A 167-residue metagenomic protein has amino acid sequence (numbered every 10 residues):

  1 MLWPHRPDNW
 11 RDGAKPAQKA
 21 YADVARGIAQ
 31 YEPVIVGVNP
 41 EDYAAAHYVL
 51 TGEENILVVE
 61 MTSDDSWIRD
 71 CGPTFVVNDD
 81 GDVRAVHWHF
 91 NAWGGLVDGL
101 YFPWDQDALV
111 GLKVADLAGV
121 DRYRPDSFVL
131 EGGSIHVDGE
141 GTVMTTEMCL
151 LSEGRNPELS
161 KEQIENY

Functional and structural regions predicted by a protein language model:
L2-Y167: The feature marks the mature, well-folded catalytic cores of soluble enzymes
